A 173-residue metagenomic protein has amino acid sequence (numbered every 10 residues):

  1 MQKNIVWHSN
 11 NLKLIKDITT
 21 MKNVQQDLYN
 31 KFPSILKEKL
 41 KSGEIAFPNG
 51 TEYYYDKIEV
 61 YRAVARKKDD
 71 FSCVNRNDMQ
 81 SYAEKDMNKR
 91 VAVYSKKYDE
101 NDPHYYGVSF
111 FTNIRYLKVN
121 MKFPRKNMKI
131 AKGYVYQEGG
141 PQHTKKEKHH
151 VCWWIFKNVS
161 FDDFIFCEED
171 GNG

Functional and structural regions predicted by a protein language model:
Q2-D102: ADP-ribose/NAD+-binding catalytic cleft of ART/PARP-like enzymes
E44, Y94-D163: ADP-ribosyltransferase catalytic core
F166-G173: Intrinsically disordered, low-complexity, charge-dense segments enriched in Lys/Arg and Glu/Asp interspersed
